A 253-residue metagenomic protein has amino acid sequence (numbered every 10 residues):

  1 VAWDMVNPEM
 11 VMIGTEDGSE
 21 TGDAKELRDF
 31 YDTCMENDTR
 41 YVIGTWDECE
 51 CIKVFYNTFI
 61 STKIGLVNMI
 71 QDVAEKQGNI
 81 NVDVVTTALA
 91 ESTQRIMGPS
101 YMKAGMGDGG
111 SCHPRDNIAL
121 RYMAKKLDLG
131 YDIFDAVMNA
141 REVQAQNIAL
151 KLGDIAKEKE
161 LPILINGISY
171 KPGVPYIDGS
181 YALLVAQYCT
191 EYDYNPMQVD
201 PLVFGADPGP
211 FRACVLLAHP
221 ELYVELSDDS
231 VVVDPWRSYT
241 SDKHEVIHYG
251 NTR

Functional and structural regions predicted by a protein language model:
V1-A2, V233-R253: Rossmann-fold NAD(P)-binding glycine/threonine-rich loop
D4-M97, M123-L127: Internal alpha-helical scaffold of NAD(P)-dependent oxidoreductase catalytic cores
P8, P210-R212, D229: Local beta-strand N-terminus motif with an aromatic residue
I13, C214-L217, D234: Redox-cofactor binding/interface segments in oxidoreductases and associated redox assembly factors
D29, E75-R212: NAD(P)-dependent Rossmann-like dehydrogenase/reductase catalytic/cofactor-binding core
G173-V174, Y223-E225, S241-D242: Glycine/Thr-rich phosphate-binding loops of Rossmann-like dinucleotide-binding domains
Y194, S227-V231, H244: A short helix->loop->beta-strand "cap" motif at the edges of active sites that frequently abuts
H219-S238: Rossmann-fold NAD(P) dinucleotide-binding segment
